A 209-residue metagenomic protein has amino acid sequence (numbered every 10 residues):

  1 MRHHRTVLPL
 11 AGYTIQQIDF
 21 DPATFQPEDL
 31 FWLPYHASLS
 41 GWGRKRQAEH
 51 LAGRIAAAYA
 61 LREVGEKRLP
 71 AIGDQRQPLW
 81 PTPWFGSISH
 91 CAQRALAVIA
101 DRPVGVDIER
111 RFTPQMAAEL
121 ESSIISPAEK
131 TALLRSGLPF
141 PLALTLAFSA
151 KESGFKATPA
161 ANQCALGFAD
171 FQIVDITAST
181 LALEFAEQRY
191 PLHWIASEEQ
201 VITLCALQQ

Functional and structural regions predicted by a protein language model:
M1-Q209: Core catalytic alpha/beta fold that binds nucleotide/phospho-ligands
